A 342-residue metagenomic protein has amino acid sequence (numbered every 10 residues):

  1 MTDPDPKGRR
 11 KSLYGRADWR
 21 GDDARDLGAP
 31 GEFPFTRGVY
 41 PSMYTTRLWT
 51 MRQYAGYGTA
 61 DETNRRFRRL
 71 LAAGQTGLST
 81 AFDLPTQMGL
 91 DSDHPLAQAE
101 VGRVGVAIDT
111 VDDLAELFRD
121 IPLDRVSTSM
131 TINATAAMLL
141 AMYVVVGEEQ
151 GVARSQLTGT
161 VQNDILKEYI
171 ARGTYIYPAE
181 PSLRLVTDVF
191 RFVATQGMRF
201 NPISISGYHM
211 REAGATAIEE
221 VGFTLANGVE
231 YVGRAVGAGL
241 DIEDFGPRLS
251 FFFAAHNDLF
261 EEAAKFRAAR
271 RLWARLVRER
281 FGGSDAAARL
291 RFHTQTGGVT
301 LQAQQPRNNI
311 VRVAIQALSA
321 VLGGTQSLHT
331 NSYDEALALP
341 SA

Functional and structural regions predicted by a protein language model:
M1-H256, E261-E262, R280, R289-H293 (+3 more regions): Catalytic alpha/beta active-site cores
E32, R307-L318: Short, hydrophobic/aliphatic alpha-helical segments
G283-D285: Internal maturation/activation junctions in enzymes
G297-N309: Flexible, glycine/threonine-enriched loop-and-boundary segments that flank and lead into catalytic domains of large
P340-A342: Short, intrinsically disordered, charge-balanced linker/junction segments flanking boundaries in proteins
